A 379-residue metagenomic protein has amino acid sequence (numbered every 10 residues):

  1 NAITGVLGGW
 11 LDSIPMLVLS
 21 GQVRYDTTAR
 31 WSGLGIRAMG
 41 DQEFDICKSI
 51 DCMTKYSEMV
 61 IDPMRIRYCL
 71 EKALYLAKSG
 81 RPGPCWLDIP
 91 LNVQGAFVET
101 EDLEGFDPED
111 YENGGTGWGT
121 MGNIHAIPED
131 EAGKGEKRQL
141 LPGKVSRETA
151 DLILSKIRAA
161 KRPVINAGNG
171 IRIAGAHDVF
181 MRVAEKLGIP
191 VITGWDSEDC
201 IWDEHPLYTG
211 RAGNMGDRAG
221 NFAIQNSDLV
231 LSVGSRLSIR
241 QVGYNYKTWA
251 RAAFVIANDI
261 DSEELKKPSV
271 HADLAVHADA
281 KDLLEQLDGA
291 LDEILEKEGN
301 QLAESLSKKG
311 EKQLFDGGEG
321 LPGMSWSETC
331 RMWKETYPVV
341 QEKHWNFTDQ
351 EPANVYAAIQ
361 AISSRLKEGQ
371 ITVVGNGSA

Functional and structural regions predicted by a protein language model:
N1-W31, R218-S238, S378-A379: Thiamine diphosphate
L17-Q22, I61, D88-P90, N166 (+3 more regions): Short beta-strand segments
G21-R24, G135, Q139, V145-S146 (+2 more regions): Anionic-ligand anchoring segments at beta-strand to alpha-helix junctions in alpha/beta enzyme folds, i.e., glycine
V23-S49, D203-L207, K267-S269: Active-site-proximal loop->helix
I36-G80, N226-S227, D273-A275, L283 (+2 more regions): Conserved thiamine diphosphate
F44, L76-A159: Conformationally flexible catalytic loops at phosphate/diphosphate-handling active centers
M64, E112-E136, L140-L141, A150 (+3 more regions): Phosphate/pyrophosphate-binding active-site segments
G213-L265, H271: Phosphate/diphosphate-binding loops
